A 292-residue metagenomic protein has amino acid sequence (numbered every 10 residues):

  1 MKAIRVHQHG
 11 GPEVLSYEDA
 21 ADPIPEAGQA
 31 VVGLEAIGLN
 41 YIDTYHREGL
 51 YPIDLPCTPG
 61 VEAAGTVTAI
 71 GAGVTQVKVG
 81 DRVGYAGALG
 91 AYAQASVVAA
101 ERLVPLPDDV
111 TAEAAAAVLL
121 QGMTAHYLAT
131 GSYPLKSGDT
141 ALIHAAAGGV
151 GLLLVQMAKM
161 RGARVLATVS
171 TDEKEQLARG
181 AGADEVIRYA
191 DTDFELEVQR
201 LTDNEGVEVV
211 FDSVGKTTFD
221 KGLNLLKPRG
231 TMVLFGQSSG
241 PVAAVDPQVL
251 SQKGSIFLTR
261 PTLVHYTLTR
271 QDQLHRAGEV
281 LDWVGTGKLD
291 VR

Functional and structural regions predicted by a protein language model:
A21-G38, E48-G90: Glycine-rich beta-strand-centered segment in the early N-terminal region that forms part of a ligand/cofactor-binding
A36, Y45, G84-A147: NAD(P)H dinucleotide-binding glycine-rich loop of Rossmann-like/cofactor-binding domains, especially the beta1-alpha1
R82, T140, R164, G230-T231 (+1 more regions): Short glycine-centered segments of the SAM/dcSAM-binding site in methyltransferase folds
A91-Q94, V169-L177, V242-P247: Short, glycine/polar-rich helix-capping loops at beta-to-alpha or helix-loop-helix junctions that flank or form
V150: Hydrophobic/small residue at the entry helix of a nucleotide-binding pocket
K159-T218, T269-D272: Adenosine-nucleotide cofactor-binding segment
V169, T217-L289: Glycine-rich phosphate-binding loop and adjacent beta-alpha segment of Rossmann(oid) nucleotide-cofactor-binding
